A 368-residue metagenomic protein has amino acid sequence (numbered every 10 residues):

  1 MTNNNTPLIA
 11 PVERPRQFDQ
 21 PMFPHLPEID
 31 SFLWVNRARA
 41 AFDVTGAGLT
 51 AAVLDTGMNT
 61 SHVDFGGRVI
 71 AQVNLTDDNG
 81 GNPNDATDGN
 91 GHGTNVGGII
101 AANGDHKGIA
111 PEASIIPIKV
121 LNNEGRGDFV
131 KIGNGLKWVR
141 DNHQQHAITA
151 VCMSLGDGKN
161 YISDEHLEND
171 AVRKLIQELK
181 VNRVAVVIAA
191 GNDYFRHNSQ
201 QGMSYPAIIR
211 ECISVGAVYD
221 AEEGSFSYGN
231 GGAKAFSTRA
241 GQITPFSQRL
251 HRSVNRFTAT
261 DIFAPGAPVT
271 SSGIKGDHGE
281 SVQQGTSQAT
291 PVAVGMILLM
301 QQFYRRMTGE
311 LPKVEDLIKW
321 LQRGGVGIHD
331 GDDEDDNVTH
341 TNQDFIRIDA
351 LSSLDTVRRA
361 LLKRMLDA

Functional and structural regions predicted by a protein language model:
M1-T50, V63-D64, F226-G241: Protease zymogen maturation seam
N4-R16, F23-P24, E28, H146-L155 (+1 more regions): C-terminal subdomain of the subtilisin-like protease fold in secreted/lumenal serine endopeptidases
A38-A71, N82-K131, H146-T149, R183 (+4 more regions): Subtilisin-like serine protease catalytic core
T45, Q177-K180, F263: Anion (oxyanion) recognition and catalysis
D55, S204-Q302: Extracellular S/T/G-rich loop segment that most often corresponds to the catalytic His/Ser-adjacent loop
N59, L75-T76, D105-H106, L121 (+6 more regions): Active-site/binding-pocket entry motifs
G97-I100, I109, I116-N122, V151 (+1 more regions): Hydrolase catalytic cores
N103, L121-E211, Y219-G224, I274-V292 (+2 more regions): Substrate-binding/access-modulating region of protease and related hydrolase catalytic domains
